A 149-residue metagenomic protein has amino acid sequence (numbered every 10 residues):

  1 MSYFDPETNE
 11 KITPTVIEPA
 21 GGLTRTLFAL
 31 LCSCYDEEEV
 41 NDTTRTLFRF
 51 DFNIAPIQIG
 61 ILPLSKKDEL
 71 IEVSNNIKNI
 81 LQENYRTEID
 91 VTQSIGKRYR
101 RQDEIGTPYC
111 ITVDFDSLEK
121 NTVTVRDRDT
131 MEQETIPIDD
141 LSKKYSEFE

Functional and structural regions predicted by a protein language model:
M1-E149: NTP/phosphate- and nucleic-acid-binding module
